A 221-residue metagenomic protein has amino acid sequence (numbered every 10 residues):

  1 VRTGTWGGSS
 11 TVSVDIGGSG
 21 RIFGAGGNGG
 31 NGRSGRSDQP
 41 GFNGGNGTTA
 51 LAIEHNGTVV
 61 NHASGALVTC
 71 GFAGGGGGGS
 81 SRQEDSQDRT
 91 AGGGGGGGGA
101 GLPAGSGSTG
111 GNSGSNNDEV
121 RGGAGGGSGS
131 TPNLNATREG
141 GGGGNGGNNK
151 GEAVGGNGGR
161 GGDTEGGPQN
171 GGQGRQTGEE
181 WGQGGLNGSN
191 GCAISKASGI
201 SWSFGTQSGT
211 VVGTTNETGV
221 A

Functional and structural regions predicted by a protein language model:
V1-A221: Glycine-centric low-complexity repeats
